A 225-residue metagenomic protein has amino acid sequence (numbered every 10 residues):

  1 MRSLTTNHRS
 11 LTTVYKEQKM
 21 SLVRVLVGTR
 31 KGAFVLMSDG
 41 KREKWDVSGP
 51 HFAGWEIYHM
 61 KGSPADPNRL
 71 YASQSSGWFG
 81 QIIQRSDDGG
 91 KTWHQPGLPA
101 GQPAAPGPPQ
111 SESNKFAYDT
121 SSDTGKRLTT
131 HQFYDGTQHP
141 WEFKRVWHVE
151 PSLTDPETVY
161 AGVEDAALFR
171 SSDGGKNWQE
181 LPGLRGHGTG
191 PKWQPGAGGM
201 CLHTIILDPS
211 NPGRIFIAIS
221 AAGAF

Functional and structural regions predicted by a protein language model:
R2-L4, H8-F225: Extracellular glycan-interacting surfaces
